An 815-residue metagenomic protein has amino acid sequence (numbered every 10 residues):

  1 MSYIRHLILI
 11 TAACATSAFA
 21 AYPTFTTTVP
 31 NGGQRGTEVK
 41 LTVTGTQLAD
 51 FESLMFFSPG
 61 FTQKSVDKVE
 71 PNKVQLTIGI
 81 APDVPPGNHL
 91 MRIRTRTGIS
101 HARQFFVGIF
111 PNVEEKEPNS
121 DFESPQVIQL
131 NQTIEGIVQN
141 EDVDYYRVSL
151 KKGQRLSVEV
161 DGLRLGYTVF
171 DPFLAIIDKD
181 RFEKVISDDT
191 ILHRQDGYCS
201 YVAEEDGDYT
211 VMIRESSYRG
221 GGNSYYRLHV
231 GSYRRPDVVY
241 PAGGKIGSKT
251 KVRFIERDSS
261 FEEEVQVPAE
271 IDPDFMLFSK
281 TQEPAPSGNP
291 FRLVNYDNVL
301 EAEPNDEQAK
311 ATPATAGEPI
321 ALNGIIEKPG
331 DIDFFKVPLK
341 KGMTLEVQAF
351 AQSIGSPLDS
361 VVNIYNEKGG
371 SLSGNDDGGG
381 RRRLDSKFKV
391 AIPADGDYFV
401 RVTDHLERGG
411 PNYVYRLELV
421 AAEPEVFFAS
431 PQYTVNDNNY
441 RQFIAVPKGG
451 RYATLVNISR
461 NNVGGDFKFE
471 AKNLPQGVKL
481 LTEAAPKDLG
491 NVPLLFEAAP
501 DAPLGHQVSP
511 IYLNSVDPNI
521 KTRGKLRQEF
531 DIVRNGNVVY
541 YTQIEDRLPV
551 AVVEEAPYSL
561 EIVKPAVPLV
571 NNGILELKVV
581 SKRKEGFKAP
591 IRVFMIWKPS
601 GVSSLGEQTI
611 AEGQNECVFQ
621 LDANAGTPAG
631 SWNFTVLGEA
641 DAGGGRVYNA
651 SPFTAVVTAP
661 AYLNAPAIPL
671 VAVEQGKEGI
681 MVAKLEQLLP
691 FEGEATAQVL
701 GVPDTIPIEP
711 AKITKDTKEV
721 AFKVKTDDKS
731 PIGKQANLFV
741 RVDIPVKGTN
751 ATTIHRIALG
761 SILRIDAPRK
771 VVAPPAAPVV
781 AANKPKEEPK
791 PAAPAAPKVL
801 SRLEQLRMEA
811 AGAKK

Functional and structural regions predicted by a protein language model:
M1-I8: Bacterial N-terminal signal peptides that target proteins for export
A20-Q139, R214-Y225, H229-E318, I325-E327 (+11 more regions): Ser/Thr/Pro-rich low-complexity tracts
A21-Q63, V69-K73, P82, R96 (+12 more regions): Acidic, Ser/Thr/Pro-rich low-complexity intrinsically disordered segments
T27-P30, V239-P241, S430, R441-Q442 (+5 more regions): Surface-exposed, proline-enriched loop/turn segments that connect beta strands in immunoglobulin-like
R35-L41, P85-L90, D144, S248-K251 (+11 more regions): Short, solvent-exposed loop/turn segments enriched in Ser/Thr/Gly
F57-K64, L174, A471-L480, I596-G606 (+1 more regions): Short, solvent-exposed loop/linker segments at beta-strand-coil boundaries, enriched for Pro/Gly and Ser/Thr
D67-N72, D83, I191-H193, A203-E204 (+9 more regions): Short proline/glycine- and polar residue-rich coil/turn motifs
L76-D83, S200-A203, E263-P273, K389-I392 (+3 more regions): Short, hydrophobic beta-strand segments
